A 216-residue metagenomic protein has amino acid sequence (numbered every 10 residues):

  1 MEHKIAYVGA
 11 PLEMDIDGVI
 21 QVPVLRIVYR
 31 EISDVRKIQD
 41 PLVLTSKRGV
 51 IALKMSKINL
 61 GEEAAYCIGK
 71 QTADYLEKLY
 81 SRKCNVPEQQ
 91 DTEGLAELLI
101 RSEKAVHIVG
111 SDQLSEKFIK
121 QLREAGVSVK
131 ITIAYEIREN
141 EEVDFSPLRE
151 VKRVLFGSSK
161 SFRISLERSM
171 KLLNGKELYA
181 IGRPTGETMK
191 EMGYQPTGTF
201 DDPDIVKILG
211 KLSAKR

Functional and structural regions predicted by a protein language model:
M1-R216: Signature of uroporphyrinogen-III synthase
